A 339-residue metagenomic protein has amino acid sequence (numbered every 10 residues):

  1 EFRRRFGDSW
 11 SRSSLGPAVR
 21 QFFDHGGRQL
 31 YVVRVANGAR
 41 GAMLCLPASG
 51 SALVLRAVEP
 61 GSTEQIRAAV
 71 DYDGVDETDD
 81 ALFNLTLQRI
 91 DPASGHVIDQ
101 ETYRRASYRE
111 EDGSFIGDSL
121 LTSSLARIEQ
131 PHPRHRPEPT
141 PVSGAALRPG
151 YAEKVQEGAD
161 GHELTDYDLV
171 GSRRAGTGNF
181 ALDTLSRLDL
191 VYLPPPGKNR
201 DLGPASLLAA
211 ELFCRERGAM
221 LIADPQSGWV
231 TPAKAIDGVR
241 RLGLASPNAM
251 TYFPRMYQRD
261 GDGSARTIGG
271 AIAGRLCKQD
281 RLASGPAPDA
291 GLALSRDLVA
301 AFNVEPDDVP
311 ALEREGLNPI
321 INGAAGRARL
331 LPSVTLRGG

Functional and structural regions predicted by a protein language model:
E1-G339: A glycine- and small-residue-enriched flexible loop/hinge signal that marks low-structured segments
